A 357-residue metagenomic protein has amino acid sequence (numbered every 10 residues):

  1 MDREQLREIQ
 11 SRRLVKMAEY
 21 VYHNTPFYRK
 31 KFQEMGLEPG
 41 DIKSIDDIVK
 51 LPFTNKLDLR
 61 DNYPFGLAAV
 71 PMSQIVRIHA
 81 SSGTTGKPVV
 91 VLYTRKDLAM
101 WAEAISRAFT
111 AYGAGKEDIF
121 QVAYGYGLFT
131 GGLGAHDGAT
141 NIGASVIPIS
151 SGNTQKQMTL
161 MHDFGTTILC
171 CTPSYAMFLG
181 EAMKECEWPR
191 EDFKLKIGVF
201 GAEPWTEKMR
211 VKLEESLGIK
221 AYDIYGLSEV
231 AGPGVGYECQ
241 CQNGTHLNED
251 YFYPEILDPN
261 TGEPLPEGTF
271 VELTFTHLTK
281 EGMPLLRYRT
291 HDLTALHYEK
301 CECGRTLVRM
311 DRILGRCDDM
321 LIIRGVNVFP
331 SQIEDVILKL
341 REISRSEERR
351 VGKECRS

Functional and structural regions predicted by a protein language model:
M1-A80, T85-E103, R107-A111, G115: Nucleotide 5′-phosphate-binding alpha/beta core
M1-Q5, R12-Y22, P26, I142-S357: Active-site glycine/GP-rich loop and adjacent strand/helix microenvironment that borders small-molecule binding pockets
H79-S82, Q121-A123, G127, Y222 (+2 more regions): Short glycine- and Lys/Arg-enriched binding-loop motifs that mark or flank ligand-binding interfaces
P88, E117, D318-M320: Short, solvent-exposed beta-strand edge segments and adjacent coil->beta transition regions
T94-A108, I119-F178: AMP-binding/adenylate-forming
T110-A114, G138, P189-R190: Glycine-rich helix-loop-beta junction characteristic of Rossmann-like nucleotide cofactor-binding loops
K116-E117, L195: Phosphate-coordination loops involved in phosphoryl transfer and adenosine-cofactor binding
E117-D118, G268: Beta-strand-connecting loops/turns
